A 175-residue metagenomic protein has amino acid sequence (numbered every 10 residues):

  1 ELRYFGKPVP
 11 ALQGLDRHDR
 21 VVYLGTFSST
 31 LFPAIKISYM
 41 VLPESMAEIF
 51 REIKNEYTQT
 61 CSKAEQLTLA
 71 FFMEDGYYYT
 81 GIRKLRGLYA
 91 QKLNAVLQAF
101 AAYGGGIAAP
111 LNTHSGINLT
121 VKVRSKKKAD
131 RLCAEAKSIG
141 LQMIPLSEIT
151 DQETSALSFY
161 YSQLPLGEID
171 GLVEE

Functional and structural regions predicted by a protein language model:
E1-F32: Active-site pre-lysine segment of PLP-dependent enzymes
Y4, T30, L111-H114, I149-E153: A short beta-turn/loop motif at secondary-structure boundaries
P10, A101, P110-L111, V123-S125: Cytosolic nucleotide-binding catalytic cores of signal-transduction proteins
V21, A108, L141: Short, conserved active-site loop motifs that form the nucleotide-linked donor/cofactor pocket
V22-A102, P110-L111: PLP-dependent aminotransferase class I/II
L42, T120-S125, M143-V173: Conserved PLP-binding active-site segment of the aspartate aminotransferase-like
R86-L97, I107-K122, E135, S155: Conserved glycine-rich beta-strand-loop-beta hairpin in the small C-terminal domain of fold type I
L132-K137, L172-E175: Short amphipathic alpha-helices in soluble, non-transmembrane regions that often serve as interface/regulatory elements
